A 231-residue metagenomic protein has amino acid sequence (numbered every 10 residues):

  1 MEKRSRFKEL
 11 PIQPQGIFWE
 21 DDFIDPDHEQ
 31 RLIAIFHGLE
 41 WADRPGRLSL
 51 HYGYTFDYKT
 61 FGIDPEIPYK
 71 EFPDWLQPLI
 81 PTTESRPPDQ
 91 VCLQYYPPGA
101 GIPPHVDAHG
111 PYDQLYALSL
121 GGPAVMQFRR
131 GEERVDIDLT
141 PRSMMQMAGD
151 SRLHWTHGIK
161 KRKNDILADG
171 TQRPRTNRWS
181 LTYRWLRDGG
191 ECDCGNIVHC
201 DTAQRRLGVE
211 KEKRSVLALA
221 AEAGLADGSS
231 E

Functional and structural regions predicted by a protein language model:
M1-E231: Non-heme Fe(II) oxygenase metal-center motifs and adjacent flexible, charged/small-residue loops
